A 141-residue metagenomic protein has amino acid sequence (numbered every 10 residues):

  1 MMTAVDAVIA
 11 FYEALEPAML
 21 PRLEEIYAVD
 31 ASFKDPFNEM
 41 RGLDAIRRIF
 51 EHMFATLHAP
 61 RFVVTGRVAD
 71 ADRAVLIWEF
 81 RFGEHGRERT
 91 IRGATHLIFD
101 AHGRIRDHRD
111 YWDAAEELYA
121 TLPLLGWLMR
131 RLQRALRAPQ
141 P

Functional and structural regions predicted by a protein language model:
M1-A10, F33-D35, E51-F54, Q140: Short, mixed-charge, low-aromatic patches
M2-I26: Short acidic-aromatic low-complexity motifs
T3, A7, A45, R89: Soluble or luminal CAZymes and related metallo-dependent hydrolases
V8, Y12, Y27, F50 (+2 more regions): Hydrophobic alpha-helical core bundles mediating ligand binding, dimerization, or RNAP-core interactions
L20-A74: A solvent-exposed, acidic/Ser-Thr-rich amphipathic alpha-helical stretch
A55-R61, T65-P141: A beta-strand edge to alpha-helix "cap/lid" segment located at domain peripheries
